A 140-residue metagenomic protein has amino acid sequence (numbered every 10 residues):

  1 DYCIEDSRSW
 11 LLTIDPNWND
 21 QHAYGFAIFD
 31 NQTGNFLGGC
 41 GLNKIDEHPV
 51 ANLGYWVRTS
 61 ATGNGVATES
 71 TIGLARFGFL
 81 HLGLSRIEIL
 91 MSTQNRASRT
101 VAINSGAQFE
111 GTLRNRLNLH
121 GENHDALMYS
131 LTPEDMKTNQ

Functional and structural regions predicted by a protein language model:
D1-T13: Conserved GNAT-fold acetyl-CoA-binding loop/helix
L12-A27: A short helix-loop-beta-strand connector motif used in the catalytic cores of GNAT acetyltransferases and, in some
G25-Q140: Acyl-donor (CoA/ACP) binding surface of acyl/acetyltransferases
